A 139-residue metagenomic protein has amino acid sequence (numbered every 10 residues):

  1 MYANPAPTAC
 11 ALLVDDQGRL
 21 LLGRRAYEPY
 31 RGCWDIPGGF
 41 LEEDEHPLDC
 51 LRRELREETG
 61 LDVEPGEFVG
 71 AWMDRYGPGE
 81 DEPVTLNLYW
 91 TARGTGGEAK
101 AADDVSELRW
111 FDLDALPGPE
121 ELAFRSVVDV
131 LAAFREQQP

Functional and structural regions predicted by a protein language model:
M1-L20, F40, T91: Conserved N-terminal beta-strand and adjoining loop/helix that marks the start of the Nudix/MutT-like hydrolase domain
P5, G32, E82-L86: Residue-level preference for beta-strand/loop junctions
A11, P65-F68: Generic preference for hydrophobic
D16, F68-A71: Residue-level recognition of beta-strand microenvironments
R19-E57: Conserved Nudix-box catalytic region and its N-terminal flanking loop in Nudix hydrolases and closely related
L41-E64, D74-S126: Unchanged
S126-P139: Charged phosphate-binding loop/patch that engages nucleotide di/tri-phosphates or the phosphate backbone of nucleic
